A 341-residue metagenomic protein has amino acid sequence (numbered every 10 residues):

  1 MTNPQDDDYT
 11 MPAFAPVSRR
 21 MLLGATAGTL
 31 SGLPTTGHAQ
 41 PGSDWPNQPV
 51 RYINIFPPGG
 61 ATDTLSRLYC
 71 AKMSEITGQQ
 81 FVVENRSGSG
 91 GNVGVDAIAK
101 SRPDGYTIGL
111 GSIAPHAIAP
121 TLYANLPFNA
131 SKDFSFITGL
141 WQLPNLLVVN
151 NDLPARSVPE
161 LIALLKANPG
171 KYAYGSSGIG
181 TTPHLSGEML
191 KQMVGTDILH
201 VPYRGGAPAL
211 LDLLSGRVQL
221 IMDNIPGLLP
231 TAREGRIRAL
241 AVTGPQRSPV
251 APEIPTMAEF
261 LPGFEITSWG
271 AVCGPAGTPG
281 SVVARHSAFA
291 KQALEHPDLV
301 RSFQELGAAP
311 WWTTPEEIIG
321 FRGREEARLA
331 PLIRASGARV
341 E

Functional and structural regions predicted by a protein language model:
M1-V17, M21, A25-G32: N-terminal secretory signal peptides
S18, G90, S157, P202-G205 (+3 more regions): Short loop/turn segments at beta->alpha junctions
G37-D133, K171, T196-L220, W312 (+1 more regions): N-terminal (or domain-start) structured segment
W45, S135, L161, E234-S248 (+1 more regions): Conserved helix-loop-beta element of the AMP-binding
W45-P49, R233, G280-E341: An extracytoplasmic/periplasmic, membrane-proximal ligand-sensing/linker region
K100-Y106, I113, T121-P208, M257 (+2 more regions): Hinge/capping helix and adjacent helix->loop/strand transition within the periplasmic-binding protein
P115-N125, K191-M193, L220-P252: A ligand-binding cleft/hinge motif common to bilobed small-molecule-binding domains
